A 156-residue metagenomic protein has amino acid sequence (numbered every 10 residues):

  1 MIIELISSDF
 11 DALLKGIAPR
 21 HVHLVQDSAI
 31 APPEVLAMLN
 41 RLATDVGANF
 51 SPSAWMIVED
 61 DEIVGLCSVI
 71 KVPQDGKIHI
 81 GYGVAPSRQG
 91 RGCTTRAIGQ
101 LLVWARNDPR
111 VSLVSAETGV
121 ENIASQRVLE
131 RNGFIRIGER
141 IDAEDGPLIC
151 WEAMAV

Functional and structural regions predicted by a protein language model:
M1-H79, A85-S87, W104, D108 (+1 more regions): GNAT-family acyltransferases
Y82-V84, G90-A105, R127-R131: Conserved acetyl-CoA-binding loop-helix of GNAT-fold acetyltransferases
G92, A124, G146: Residues that form or flank phosphate/diphosphate-binding pockets in enzymes that use nucleotide phosphates
R96, L113-V114, I137: A local structural micro-motif
Q100, E117-T118, I141: Proline- and acidic/polar-enriched loop/turn elements at helix boundaries
N107-E117: Conserved GNAT acetyl-CoA-binding A-motif
A116-Q126: Conserved beta-strand-loop-alpha-helix junction that forms the acyl-donor binding cleft
